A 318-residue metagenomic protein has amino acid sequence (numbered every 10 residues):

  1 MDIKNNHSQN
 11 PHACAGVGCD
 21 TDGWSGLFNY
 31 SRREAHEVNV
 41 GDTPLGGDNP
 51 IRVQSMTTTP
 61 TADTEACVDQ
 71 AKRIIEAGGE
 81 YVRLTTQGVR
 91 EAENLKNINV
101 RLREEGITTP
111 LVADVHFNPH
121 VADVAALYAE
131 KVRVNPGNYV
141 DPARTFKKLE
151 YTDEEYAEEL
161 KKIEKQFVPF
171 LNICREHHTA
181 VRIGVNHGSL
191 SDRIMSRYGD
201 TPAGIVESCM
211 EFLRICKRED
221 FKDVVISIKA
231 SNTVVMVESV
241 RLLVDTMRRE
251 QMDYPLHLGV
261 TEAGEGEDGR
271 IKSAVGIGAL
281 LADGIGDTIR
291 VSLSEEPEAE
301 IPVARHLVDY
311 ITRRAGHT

Functional and structural regions predicted by a protein language model:
D2-S55, L171, R175-H177, R313-T318: N-terminal amphipathic alpha-helix/helix-capping segment at the start of soluble metabolic enzymes
S31, V40, G47-A66, T85-Q87 (+3 more regions): Active-site mouth loops of central-metabolism enzymes
V53, D114, I183, I226 (+1 more regions): Conserved, mostly hydrophobic/aromatic
T58, G78-L102, P136-E158, V224-T233: Glycine-rich, proline-tolerant flexible connector loops at the mouths of alpha/beta enzymes
G78-R83, Y128-T145, A282-E298: Glycine-rich phosphate-binding active-site loops on the catalytic face of alpha/beta enzymes
T86-Y128: N-terminal active-site wall of soluble small-molecule enzyme domains
K131-N138, A180-G188, L256: Non-cysteine beta-strand/loop elements that form the S-adenosyl-L-methionine
E150-F167, N172, M195-T318: Catalytic alpha/beta core domains of metabolic enzymes, predominantly
